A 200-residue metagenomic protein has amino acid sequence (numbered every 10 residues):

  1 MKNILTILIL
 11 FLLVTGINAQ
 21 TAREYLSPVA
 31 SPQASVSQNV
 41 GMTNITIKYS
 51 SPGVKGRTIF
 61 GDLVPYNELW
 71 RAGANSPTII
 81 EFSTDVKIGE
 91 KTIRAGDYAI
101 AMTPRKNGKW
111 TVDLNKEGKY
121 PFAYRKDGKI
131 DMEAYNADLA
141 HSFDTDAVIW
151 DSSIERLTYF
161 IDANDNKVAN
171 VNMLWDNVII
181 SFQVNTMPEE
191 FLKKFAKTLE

Functional and structural regions predicted by a protein language model:
M1-A22: Bacterial Sec-dependent N-terminal signal peptides
Q20-L63, E117-E200: Primarily secretory-pathway and cell-envelope proteins
A34-V36, E68, T78, T84 (+3 more regions): Residue-level detector of beta-strand structural context in well-folded domains
S50-V64, E68, M102-T111: Short, surface-exposed, low-complexity cationic segments
R71-K126: Mid-length scaffold segments of soluble, non-membrane domains
